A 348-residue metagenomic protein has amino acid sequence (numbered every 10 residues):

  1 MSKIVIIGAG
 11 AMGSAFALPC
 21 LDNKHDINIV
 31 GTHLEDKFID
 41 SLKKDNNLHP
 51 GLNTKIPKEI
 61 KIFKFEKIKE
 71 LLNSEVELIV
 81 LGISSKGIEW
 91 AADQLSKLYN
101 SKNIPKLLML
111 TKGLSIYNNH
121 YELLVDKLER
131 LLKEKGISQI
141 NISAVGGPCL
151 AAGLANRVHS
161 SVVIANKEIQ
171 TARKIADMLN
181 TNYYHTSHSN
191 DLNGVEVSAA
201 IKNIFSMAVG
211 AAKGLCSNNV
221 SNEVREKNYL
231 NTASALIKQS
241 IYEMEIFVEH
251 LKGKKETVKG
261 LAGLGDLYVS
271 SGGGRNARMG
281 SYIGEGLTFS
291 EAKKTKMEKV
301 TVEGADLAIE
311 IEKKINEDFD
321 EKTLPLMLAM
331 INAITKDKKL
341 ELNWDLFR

Functional and structural regions predicted by a protein language model:
M1-I56, I60-E66, E70, Y117: NAD(P)+-binding Rossmann beta1-loop-alpha1 motif at the extreme N-terminus of oxidoreductases
G8, G31, M109-T111, G146 (+1 more regions): Short beta-strand/turn micro-motifs composed of small residues that flank or help shape donor/cofactor-binding pockets
A9, G82-S84, G272: Glycine-rich, N-terminal phosphate-binding loop of Rossmann-like dinucleotide-binding domains
E59-K69, N73-R157, I175: Rossmann-like NAD(P)(H) cofactor-binding subdomain of soluble oxidoreductases
L98, L131-N141, H159-E256: Internal alpha-helical scaffold of NAD(P)-dependent oxidoreductase catalytic cores
M109, I140-G146, T186-N190, K259 (+1 more regions): General beta-strand structural signal in soluble alpha/beta enzymes
K202, V209-K213, S217, K227 (+3 more regions): NAD(P)-dependent Rossmann-like dehydrogenase/reductase catalytic/cofactor-binding core
